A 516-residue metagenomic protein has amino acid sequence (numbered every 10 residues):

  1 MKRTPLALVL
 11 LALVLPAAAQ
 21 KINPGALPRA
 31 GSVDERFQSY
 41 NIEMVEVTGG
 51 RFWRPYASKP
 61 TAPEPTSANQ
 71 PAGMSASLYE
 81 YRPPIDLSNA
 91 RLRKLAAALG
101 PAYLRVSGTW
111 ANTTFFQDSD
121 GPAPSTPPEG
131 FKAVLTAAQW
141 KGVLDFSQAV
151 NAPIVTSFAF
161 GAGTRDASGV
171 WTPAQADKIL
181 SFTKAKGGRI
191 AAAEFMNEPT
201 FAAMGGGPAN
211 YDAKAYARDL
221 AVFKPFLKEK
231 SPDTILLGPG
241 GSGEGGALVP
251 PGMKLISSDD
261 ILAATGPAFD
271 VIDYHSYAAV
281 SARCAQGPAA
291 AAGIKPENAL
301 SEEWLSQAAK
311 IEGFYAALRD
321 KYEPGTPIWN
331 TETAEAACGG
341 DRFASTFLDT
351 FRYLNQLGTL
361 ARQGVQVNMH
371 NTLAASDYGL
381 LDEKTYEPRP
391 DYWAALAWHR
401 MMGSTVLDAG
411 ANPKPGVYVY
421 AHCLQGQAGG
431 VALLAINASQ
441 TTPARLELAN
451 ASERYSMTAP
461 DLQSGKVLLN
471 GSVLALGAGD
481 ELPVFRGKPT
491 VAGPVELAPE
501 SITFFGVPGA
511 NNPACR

Functional and structural regions predicted by a protein language model:
M1-L6: Bacterial N-terminal signal peptides that target proteins for export
A7-A12: N-terminal export/membrane-targeting signals
V14-P16: N-terminal signal peptide c-region/cleavage motif recognized by signal peptidases
A18-L255, A263-V271, A316, D320-T331 (+3 more regions): Non-catalytic accessory regions flanking glycosidase/transglycosidase catalytic cores in CAZymes
L135, A279-A337: Glycoside hydrolase catalytic-domain groove-lining segments
S157, D273, G287-A290: Glycine/proline-rich, flexible active-site/cofactor-binding loop segments that harbor closely spaced acidic
G266-A278, A282: Anion-binding catalytic surfaces of enzymes that hydrolyze or transfer phosphate/sulfate esters
